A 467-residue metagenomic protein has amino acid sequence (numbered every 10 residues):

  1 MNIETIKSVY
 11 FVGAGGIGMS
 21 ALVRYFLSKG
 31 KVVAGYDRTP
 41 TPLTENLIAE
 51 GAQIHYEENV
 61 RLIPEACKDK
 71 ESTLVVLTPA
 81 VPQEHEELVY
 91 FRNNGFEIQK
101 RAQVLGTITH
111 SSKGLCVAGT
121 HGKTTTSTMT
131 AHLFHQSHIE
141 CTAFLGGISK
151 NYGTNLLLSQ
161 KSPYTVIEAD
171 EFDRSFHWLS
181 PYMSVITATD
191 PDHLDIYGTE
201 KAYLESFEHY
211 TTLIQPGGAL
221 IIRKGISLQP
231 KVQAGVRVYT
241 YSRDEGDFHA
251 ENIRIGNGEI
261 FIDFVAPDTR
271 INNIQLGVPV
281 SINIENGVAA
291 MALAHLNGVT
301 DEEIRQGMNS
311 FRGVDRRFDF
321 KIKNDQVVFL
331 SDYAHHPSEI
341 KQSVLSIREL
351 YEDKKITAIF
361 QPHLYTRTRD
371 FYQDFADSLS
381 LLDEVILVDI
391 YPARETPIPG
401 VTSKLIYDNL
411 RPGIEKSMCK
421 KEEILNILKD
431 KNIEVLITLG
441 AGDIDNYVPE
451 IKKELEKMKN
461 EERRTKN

Functional and structural regions predicted by a protein language model:
M1-K100, V104, A219, H249 (+1 more regions): N-terminal leader/targeting and accessory segments in enzymes
N2-S8, G18, Y25-K29, G256-G258 (+1 more regions): Nucleotide phosphate-binding/pyrophosphate-handling subdomain across enzymes that bind or process nucleotide phosphates
Y25-K31, L62-K68, P79-I222, L228-R237 (+3 more regions): Phosphate-binding loop of NTP-binding sites
K31-R38, L220-K224, T357-F360, L382-P392: Short internal beta-strands
Y36-D37, H55-V60, Q99-Q103, F144-G146 (+4 more regions): Beta-strand->loop->alpha-helix junctions that form or flank phosphate-binding loops in nucleotide-handling enzymes
E50, R237, A376-E434: C-terminal helical cap/extension that packs against the catalytic core of soluble nucleotide-cofactor enzymes
K68-L74, P163, N432-E434: Short acidic/histidine-rich motifs immediately flanking catalytic phosphotransfer sites in two-component signaling
D268-R270, N432, E456-N467: Short, basic, low-complexity termini and linkers enriched in Ser/Thr/Gly/Pro that act as targeting/leader peptides
